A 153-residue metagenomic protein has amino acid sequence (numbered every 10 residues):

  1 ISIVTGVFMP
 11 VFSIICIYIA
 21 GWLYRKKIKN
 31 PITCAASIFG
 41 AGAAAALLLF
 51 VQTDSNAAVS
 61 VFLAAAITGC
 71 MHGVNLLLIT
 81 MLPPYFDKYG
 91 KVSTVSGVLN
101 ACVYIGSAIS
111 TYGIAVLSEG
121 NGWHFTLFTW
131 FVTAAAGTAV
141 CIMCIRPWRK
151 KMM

Functional and structural regions predicted by a protein language model:
I1-S2, C34, V95, L117 (+1 more regions): Alpha-helical transmembrane segments of multi-pass secondary-active solute transporters
I1-V11, K91-V98: Loop-to-transmembrane helix entry
P10-Y18, Y104-A108: Residue-level signature of mid-helix packing/kink "hotspots" within the transmembrane helices of 12-pass Major
C16-K29, S118: Helix-to-loop junctions at the C-terminal end of transmembrane segments in multipass secondary transporters
N30-L78: C-terminal transmembrane helical hairpin of 12-TM major facilitator-type secondary transporters
L48-T53, W123, F128-M153: Multi-pass alpha-helical transporter architecture, strongest for 12-TM Major Facilitator/SLC carriers used
L76-F86: Intracellular helix-loop hinge segments at the cytoplasmic ends of transmembrane helices in 12-TM rocker-switch-type
F86-N121: A late C-terminal transmembrane helix in Major Facilitator Superfamily
